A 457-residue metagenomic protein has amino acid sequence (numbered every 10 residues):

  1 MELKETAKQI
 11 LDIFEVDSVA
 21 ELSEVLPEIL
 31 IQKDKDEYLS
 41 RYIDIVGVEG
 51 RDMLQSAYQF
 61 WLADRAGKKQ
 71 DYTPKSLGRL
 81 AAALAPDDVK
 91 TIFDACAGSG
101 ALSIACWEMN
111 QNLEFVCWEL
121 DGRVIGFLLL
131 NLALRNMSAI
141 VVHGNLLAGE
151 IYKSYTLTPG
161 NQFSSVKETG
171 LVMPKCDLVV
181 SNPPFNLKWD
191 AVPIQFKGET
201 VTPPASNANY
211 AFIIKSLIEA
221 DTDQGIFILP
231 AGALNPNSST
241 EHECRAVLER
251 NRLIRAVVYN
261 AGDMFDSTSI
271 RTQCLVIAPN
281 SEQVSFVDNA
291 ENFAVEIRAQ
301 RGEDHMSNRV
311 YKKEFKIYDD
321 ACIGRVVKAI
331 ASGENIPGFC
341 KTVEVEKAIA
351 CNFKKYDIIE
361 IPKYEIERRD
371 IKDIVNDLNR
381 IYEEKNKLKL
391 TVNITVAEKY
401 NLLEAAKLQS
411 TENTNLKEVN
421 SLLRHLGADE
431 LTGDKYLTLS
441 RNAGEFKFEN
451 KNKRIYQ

Functional and structural regions predicted by a protein language model:
M1-I13, W118, A406, E412-N413 (+1 more regions): Charged, often flexible domain-edge or linker segments that flank or initiate folded functional domains
M1-N110, Y382: Class I S-adenosyl-L-methionine
S18, V89, E114, N136-A139 (+3 more regions): Secondary-structure boundary/capping signal
L62, P86, A133, I218-D221: Residue-level signal for alpha-helix termini/capping positions
Q70, C117, V201-A205: Alpha-helix N-cap/helix-initiation motif
P74-S181, N186-D190, P230-G232, E243-C244 (+1 more regions): Conserved S-adenosyl-L-methionine
Y155-T158, M173, D177-G427, G433 (+2 more regions): A conserved structural/catalytic subdomain of Rossmann-like adenosyl-cofactor enzymes
